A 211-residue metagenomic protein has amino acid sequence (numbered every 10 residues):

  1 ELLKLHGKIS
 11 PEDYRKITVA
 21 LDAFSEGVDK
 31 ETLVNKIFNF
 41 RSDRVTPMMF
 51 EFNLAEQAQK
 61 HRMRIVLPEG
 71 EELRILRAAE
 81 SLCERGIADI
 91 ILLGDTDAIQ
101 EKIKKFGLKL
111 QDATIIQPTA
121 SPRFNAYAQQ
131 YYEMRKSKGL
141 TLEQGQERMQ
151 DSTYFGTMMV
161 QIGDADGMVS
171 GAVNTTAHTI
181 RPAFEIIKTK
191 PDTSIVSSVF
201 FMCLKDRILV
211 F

Functional and structural regions predicted by a protein language model:
E1-R15: Internal gly/pro-rich beta-alpha loop/helix module that stabilizes soluble enzyme cofactors or their anionic handles
R15-S25, N53: Phosphate-binding loop/pocket of nucleotide- and phosphate-handling active sites
D29-F211: Anion-binding alpha/beta catalytic cores of soluble intermediary-metabolism enzymes, centered on
